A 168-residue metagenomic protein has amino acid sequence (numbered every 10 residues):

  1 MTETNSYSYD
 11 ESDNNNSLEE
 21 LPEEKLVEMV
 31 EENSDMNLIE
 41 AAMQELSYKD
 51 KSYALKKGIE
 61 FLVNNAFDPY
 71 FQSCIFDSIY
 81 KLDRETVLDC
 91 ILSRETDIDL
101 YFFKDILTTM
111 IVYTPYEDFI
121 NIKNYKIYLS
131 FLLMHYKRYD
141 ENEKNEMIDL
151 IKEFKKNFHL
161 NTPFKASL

Functional and structural regions predicted by a protein language model:
T2-L18, E28-E31, N37-K51, E60 (+4 more regions): Structural detector for internal amphipathic alpha-helices that build alpha-solenoid repeat scaffolds
S17-V30, K51-V63, R84-E95, Y116-L133 (+1 more regions): Amphipathic alpha-helical scaffolding segments comprising HEAT/armadillo-like alpha-solenoid repeats
